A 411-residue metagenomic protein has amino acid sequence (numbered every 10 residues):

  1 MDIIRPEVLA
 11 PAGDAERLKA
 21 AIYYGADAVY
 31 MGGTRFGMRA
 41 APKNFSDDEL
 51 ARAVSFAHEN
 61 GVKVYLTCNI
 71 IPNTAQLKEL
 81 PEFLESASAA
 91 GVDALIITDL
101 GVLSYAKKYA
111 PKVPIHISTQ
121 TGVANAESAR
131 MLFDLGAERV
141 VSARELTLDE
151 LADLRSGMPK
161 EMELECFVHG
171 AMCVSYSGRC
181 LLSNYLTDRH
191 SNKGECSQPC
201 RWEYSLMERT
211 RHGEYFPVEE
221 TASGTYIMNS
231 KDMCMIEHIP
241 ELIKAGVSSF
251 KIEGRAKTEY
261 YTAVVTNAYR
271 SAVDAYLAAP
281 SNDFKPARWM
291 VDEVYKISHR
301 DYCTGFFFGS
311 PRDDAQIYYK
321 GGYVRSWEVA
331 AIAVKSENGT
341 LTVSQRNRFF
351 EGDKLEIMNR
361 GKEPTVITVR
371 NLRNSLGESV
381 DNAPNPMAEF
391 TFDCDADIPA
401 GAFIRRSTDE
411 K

Functional and structural regions predicted by a protein language model:
M1-Y23, A28-M31, R35, N60-I70 (+5 more regions): Surface-exposed amphipathic alpha-helical tracts and adjacent flexible/coil segments at the periphery of soluble enzymes
D2, D14-R17, R35-A126: Active-site beta->alpha loop and helix N-cap motifs at the rims of alpha/beta catalytic domains
